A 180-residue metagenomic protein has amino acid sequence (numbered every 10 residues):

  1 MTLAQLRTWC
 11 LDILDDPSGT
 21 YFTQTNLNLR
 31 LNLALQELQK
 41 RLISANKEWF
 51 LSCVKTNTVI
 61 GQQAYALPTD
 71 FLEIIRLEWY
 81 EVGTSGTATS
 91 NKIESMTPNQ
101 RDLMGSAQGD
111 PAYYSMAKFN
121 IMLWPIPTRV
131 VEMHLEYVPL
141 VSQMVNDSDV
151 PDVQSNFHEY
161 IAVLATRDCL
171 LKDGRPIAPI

Functional and structural regions predicted by a protein language model:
M1-I180: Glycine-enriched, solvent-exposed interface loops adjoining structured elements
